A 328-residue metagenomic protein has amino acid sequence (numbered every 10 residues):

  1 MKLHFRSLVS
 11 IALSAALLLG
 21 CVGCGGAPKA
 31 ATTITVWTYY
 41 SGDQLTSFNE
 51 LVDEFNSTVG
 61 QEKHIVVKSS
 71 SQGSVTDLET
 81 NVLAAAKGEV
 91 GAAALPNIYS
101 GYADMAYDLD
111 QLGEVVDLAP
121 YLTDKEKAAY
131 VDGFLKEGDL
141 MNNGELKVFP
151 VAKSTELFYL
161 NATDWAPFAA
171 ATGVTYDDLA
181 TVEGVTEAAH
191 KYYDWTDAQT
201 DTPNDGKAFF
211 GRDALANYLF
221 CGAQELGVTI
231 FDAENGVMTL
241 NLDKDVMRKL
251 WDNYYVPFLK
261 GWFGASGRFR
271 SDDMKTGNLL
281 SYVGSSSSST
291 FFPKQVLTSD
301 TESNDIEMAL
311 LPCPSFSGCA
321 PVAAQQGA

Functional and structural regions predicted by a protein language model:
L3-R6, S10, C21-Q111, E126-K127 (+1 more regions): Conserved N-terminal structural module of periplasmic/extracytoplasmic solute-binding proteins
E79, G101-L157, D201-T202, A223 (+1 more regions): Hinge/lid segment of periplasmic solute-binding proteins
K87, G144, K260, D300-A328: Extracytoplasmic/periplasmic substrate-recognition and gating elements
N97-S100, L280-G284: Paired acidic/hydrophobic, glycine-rich loop segments that form the ligand-binding mouth/hinge of periplasmic-binding
A106-D110, S286-S303: A ligand-binding cleft/hinge motif common to bilobed small-molecule-binding domains
A119-D132, P167, V174-A180, T202-P203 (+4 more regions): Short, solvent-exposed loop/beta-turn-alpha elements that line the ligand-binding surface or hinge of extracytoplasmic
M141-V151, E156, E183-T239: Extracytoplasmic/periplasmic solute-binding protein
T186-Y193, A233-G267, C313: Glycine-centered hinge/linker elements that transmit conformational signals in sensory and ligand-binding systems
